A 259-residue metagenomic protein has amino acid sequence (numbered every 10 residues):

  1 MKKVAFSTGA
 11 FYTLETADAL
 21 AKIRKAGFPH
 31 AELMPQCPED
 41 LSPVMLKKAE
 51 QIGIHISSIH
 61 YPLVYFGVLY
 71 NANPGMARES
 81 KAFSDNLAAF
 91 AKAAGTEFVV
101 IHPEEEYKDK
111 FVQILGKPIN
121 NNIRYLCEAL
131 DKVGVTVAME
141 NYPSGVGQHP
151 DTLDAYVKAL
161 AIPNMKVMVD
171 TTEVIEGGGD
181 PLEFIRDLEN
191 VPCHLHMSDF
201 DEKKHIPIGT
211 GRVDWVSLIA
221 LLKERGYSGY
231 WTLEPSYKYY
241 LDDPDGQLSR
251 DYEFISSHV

Functional and structural regions predicted by a protein language model:
M1-A5, A10-R24, G95-E97, P150-K166 (+1 more regions): Histidine-acidic metal/acid-base catalytic patches
M1-K92, R124, I162, K166 (+4 more regions): N-terminal pre-domain/capping segments
G9-F11, M34-Q36, Y61-V64, E104-E106 (+4 more regions): Active-site beta-loop-alpha junctions enriched in small/polar residues
P29-H30, H55, E97, T136 (+1 more regions): Residue-level detector of anion-binding/catalytic polar loops
E32, S58-H60, V100, A138 (+2 more regions): Conserved beta-strand positions in the central sheet of alpha/beta enzyme cores
L41-S42, F66-V68, D109-K110, Q148 (+1 more regions): Short secondary-structure boundary/hinge segments and terminal tails
V44-G53, N122-A129, F184-D187, S217-L222: Catalytic-core regions built around general acid/base machinery
Q51, Y70-V167, E176, D245: Active-site acidic/histidine proton-transfer and metal-coordination neighborhood in alpha/beta enzyme cores
